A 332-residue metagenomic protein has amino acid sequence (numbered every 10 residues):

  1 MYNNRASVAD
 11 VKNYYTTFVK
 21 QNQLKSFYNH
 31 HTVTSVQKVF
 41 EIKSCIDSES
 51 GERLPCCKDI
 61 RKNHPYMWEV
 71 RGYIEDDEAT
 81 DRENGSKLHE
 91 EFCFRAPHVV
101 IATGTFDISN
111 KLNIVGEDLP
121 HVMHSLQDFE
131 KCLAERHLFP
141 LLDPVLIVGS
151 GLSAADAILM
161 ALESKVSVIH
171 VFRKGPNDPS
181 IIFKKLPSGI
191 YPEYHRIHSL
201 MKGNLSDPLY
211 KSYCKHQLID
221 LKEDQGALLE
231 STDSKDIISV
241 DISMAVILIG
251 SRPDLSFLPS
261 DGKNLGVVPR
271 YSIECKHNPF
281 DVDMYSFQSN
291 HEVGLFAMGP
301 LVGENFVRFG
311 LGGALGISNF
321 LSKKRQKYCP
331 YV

Functional and structural regions predicted by a protein language model:
M1-H98, T103-I108, I219-L229, D241-V246 (+1 more regions): Feature captures the FAD/FMN-dependent oxidoreductase FAD-binding
M1-T17, S125-C132, V171-P192, V302 (+1 more regions): Glycine-rich active-site loop/strand segments that organize a redox cofactor
S7, Y14, D77-R82, F92 (+4 more regions): Glycine-rich dinucleotide-binding loop and its adjacent helix/turn
H31, S35, E163-R270: A Rossmann-like FAD-binding core segment of flavoenzymes
P97, K165-V166, E292-V293: A short helix->loop->beta-strand "cap" motif at the edges of active sites that frequently abuts
S109-N110, L255-S256, N305: Glycine/Thr-rich phosphate-binding loops of Rossmann-like dinucleotide-binding domains
L255, G262-F296: FAD-binding beta-loop-beta segment adjacent to the flavin cofactor pocket
H291-V332: A conserved FAD-binding loop/helix module that cradles the flavin
